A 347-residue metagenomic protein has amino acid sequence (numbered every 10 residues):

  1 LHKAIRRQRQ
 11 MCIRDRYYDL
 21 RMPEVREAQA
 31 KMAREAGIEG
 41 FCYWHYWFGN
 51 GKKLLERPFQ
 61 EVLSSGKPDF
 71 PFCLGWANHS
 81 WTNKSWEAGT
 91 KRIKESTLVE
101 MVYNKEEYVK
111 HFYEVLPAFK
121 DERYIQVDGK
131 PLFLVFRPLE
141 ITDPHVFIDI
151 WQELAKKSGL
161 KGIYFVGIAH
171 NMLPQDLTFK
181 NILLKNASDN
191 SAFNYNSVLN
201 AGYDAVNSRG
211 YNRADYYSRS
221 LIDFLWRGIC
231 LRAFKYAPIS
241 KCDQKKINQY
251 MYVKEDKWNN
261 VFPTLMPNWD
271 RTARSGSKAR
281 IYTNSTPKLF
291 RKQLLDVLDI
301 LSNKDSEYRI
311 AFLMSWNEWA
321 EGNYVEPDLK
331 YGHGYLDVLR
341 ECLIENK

Functional and structural regions predicted by a protein language model:
L1-R9, I13: Single conserved hydrophobic/aromatic residue that forms the stacking wall/gate of nucleotide- or nucleobase-binding
Y17-E24, W44-R57, E140-D143, H170-T178 (+5 more regions): Acidic-and-aromatic substrate-binding clefts and catalytic sites of carbohydrate-active enzymes
V25-L74, V261-P263: Aromatic-lined substrate-binding rim segments of carbohydrate-active enzymes
C42, N78-H79, W86-L98, F112-I141 (+1 more regions): Active-site groove signature of glycoside hydrolases
E61-S64, T97-V127, V297-K304: An active-site-proximal structural segment forming one wall of the substrate-binding cleft that immediately precedes
V62, M314, G322-K347: Aromatic-rich peripheral "rim/lid" segments of glycoside hydrolase catalytic domains that contact and position glycan
D143-K288: Aromatic-lined glycan-binding groove of carbohydrate-active enzymes
S285-K330: Substrate-binding cleft of secreted/luminal carbohydrate-active enzymes
